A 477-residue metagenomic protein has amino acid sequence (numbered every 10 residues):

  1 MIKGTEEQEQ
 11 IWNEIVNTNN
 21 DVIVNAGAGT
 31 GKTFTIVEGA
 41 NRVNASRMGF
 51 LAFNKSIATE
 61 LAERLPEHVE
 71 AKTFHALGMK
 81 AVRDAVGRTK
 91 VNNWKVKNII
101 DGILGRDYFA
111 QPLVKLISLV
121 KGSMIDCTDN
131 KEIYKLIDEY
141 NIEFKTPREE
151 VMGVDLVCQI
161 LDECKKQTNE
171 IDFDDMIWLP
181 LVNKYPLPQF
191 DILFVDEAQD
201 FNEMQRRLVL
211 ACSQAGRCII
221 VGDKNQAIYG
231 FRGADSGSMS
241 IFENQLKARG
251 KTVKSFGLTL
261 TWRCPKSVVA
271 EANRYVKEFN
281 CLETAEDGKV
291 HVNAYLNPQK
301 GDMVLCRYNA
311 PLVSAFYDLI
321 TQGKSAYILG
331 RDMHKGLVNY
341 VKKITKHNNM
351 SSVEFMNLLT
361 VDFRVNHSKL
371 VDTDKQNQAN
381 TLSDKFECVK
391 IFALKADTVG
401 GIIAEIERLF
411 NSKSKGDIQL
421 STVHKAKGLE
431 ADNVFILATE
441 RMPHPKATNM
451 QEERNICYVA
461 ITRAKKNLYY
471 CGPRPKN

Functional and structural regions predicted by a protein language model:
M1-G87, N273, T462: P-loop NTPase Walker
G4-N13, D21-I23, M152-D235, G428: Conserved helicase NTPase motor core
I15-T18, N41-A45, P186-F190, S213 (+3 more regions): Flexible, charged surface loops at secondary-structure boundaries
N25-T30, F34, F53-S56, H75 (+10 more regions): Conserved helicase motor core of SF1/SF2 NTP-dependent helicases
K55-K121, Q322-G323, I328-L337: Conserved P-loop NTPase-based nucleic-acid remodeling module centered on helicase motor cores
G87-I160, K165, M350-K375: ATP-hydrolysis module of ASCE/P-loop NTPase motor domains, specifically the Walker B Asp-Glu catalytic pair
D126-I177, K184-Y185, K390-K413: Conserved helicase NTPase catalytic core signature
K343-C471: Conserved helicase C-terminal RecA-like lobe
